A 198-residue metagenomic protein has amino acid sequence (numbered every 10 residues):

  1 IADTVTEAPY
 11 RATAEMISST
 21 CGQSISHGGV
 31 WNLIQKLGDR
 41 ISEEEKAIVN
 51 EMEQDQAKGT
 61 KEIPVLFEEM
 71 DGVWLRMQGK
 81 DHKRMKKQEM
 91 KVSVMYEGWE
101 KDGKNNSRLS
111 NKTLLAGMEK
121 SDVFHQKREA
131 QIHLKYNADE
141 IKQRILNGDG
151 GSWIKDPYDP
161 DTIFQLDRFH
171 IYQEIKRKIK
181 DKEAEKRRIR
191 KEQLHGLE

Functional and structural regions predicted by a protein language model:
I1-E198: Catalytic center-proximal scaffold of phosphoryl-transfer enzymes
